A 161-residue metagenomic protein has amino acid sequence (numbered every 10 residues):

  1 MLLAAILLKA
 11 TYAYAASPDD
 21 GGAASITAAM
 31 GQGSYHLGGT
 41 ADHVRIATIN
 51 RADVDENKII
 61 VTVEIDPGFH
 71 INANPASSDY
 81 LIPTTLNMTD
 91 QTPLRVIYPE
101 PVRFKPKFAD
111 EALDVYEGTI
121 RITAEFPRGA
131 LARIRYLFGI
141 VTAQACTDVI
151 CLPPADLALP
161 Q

Functional and structural regions predicted by a protein language model:
M1-A10: Bacterial N-terminal signal peptides
Y14-Q161: Extracellular/lumen-exposed scaffold segments
